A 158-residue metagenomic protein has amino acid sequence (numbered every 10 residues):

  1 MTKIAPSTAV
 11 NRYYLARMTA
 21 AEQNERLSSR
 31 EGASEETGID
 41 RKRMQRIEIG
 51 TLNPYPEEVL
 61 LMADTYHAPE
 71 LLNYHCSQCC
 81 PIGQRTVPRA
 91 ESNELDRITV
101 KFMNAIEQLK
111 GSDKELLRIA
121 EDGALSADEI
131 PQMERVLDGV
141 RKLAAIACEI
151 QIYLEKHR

Functional and structural regions predicted by a protein language model:
M1-E25: A short, Lys/Arg-rich alpha-helix, primarily the initiator
K3, H75-A105, H157: Short, charged recognition helix plus adjacent turn of helix-turn-helix-like nucleic-acid-binding domains
R17, S34, A63: The alpha-helix within a helix-turn-helix
A21-R46: Short alpha-helical DNA-recognition segment
E57-N73: DNA major-groove recognition helix of helix-turn-helix/homeodomain DNA-binding modules
L60, V100-K110, E134-C148: Generic structural signal for well-ordered, non-transmembrane alpha-helical segments in soluble/cytosolic regions
E91-L95, E107-Q132: Acidic, glycine-anchored loop motifs typical of Ca2+
E121-R158: Extended, charged low-complexity alpha-helical coiled-coils and adjacent intrinsically disordered tails
